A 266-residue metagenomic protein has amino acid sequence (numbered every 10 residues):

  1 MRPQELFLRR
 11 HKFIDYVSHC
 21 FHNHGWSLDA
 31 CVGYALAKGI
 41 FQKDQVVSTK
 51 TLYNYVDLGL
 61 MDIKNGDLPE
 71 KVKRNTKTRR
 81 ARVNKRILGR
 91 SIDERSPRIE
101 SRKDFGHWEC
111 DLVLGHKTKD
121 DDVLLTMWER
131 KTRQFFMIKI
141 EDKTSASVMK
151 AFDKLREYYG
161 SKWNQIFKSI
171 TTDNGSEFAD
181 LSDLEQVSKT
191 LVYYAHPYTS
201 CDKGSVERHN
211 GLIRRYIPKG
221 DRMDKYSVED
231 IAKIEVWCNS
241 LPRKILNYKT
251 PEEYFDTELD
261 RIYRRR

Functional and structural regions predicted by a protein language model:
M1-S205, L212-R222, V236, R243 (+1 more regions): Secondary-structure boundary/capping micro-motif
M223-S227: Conserved, non-catalytic sequence blocks in retroelement Pol enzymes and Pol-derived host proteins
D230: Catalytic phosphate/metal-binding cores of nucleic-acid and nucleotide-processing enzymes, i.e., regions that mediate
E253: Conserved active-site motif detector
